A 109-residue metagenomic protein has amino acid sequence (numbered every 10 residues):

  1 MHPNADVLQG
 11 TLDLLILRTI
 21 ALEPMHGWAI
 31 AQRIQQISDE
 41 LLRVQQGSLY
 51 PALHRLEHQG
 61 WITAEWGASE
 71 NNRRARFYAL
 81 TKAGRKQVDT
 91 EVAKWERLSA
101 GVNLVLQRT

Functional and structural regions predicted by a protein language model:
H2-A5, W66-G67: Short beta-strand/turn micro-motifs at beta-sheet edges
N4-D6, G60, T109: Short, contiguous hydrophobic alpha-helices characteristic of membrane insertion segments
N4-S48: N-terminal helix-turn-helix DNA-binding core of bacterial DNA-binding proteins
L49-L56: Basic amphipathic alpha-helical segments that dock to polyanions
E57-R74, A79: Beta-hairpin "wing" of winged helix-turn-helix
L80-G84: Accessory beta->alpha helical hairpin/"wing" motif in late/C-terminal subdomains of nucleic-acid enzymes
K86-T109: Amphipathic alpha-helical dimerization/coiled-coil segments that flank or bridge DNA-binding/regulatory modules
